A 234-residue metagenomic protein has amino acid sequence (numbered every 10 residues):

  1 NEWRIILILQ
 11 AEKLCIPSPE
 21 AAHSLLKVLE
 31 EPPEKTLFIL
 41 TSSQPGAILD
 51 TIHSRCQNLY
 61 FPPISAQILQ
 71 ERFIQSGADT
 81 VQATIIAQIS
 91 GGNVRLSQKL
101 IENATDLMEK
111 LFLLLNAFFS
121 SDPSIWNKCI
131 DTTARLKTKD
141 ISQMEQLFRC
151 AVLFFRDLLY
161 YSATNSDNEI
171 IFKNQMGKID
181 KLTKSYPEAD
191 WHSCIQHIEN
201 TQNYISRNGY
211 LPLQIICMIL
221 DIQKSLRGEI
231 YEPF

Functional and structural regions predicted by a protein language model:
N1-E20: Clamp-loader machinery-focused feature within the broader ASCE/P-loop NTPase space
N1-I5, P33-I39: Loop/turn-to-beta-strand initiation segments
E12, E30-E31, D157: Acidic-residue sensor for enzyme active/binding pockets
I16-P17, A21-L37: Conserved catalytic/switch belt of AAA+ P-loop NTPases
E34-L37, S43-C150, F154, Y161-F234: Charged, glycine-rich active-site and insertion segments that engage polyanionic ligands
